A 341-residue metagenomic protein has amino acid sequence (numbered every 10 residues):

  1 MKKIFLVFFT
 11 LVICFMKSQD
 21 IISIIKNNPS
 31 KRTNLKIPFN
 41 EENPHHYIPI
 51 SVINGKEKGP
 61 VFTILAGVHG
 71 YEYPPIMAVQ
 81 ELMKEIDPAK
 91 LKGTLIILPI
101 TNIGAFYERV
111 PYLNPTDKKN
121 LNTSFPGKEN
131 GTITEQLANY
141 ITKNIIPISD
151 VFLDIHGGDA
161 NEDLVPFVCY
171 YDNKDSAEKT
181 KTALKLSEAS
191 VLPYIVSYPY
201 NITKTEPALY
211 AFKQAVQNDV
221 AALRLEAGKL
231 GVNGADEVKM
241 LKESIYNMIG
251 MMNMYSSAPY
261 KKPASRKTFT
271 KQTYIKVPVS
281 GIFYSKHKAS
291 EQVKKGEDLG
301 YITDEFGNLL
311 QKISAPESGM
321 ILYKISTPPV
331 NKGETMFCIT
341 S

Functional and structural regions predicted by a protein language model:
M1-D20: Bacterial Sec-dependent N-terminal signal peptides
K17-S341: Structured catalytic-domain cores with a bias toward divalent-metal coordination
